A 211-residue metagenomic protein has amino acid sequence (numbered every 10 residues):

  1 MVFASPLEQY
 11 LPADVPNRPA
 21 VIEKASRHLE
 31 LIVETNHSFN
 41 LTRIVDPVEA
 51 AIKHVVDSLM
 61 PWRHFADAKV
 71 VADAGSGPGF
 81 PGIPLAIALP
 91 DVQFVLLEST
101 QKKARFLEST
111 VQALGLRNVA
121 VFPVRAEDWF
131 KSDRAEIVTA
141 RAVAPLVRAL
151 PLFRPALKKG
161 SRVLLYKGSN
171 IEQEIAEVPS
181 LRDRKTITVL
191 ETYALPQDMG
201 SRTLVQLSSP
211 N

Functional and structural regions predicted by a protein language model:
V2-A68, A72, K102-V119: Class I SAM-dependent transferase core
Y10, I22, A88, E177-L181: Alpha-helical structural signal in soluble globular domains
N36-F39, F80, T188-L190: Residue-level signal for pocket-adjacent positions within structured domains
W62-R63, A86, F130, R154: N-terminal cationic-hydrophobic initiation segments that often serve targeting/anchoring roles
A74-S76: Conserved beta-strand/loop positions that form the S-adenosyl-L-methionine
P78-D91: Conserved SAM-binding loop of SAM-dependent methyltransferases across substrates and taxa, primarily the Class I
V92-V95, S99-N211: S-adenosylmethionine
